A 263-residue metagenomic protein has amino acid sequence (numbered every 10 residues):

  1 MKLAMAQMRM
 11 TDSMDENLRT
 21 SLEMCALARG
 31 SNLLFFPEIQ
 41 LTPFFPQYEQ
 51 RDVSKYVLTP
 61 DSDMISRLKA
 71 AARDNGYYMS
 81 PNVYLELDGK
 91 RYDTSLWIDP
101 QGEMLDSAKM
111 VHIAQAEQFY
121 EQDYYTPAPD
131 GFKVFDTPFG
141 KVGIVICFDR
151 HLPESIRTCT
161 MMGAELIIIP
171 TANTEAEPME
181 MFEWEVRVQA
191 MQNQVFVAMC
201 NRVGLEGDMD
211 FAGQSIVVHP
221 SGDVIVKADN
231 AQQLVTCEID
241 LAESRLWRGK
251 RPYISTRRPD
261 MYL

Functional and structural regions predicted by a protein language model:
M1-D12, F35, T94, S107 (+2 more regions): Active-site-proximal beta-strand elements of phosphoester/diester hydrolases
A6, A108, F135, C200 (+2 more regions): Hydrophobic residues at beta-strand termini and immediately following loops that shape nucleotide-binding pockets
M14, L22-P100, S107, N173-V195: Cys-nucleophile CN-hydrolase/nitrilase-fold catalytic domain and related Cys-dependent amidase chemistry that acts on
E16-C25, L152-R157: Short, acidic/polar
V57-Y78, H151-L234: CN hydrolase (nitrilase-like) catalytic-core segments centered on the catalytic cysteine and neighboring Lys/Glu
P81-V83, T94-W97, K133, S215-V217 (+1 more regions): Short beta-strand scaffold segments in enzyme catalytic cores
E86-M162, E175-W184, L246, K250-I254: Active-site catalytic loop in hydrolytic enzyme cores
T236-E238, S244-L263: Short, basic/aromatic-enriched C-terminal tail that caps enzymatic domains
